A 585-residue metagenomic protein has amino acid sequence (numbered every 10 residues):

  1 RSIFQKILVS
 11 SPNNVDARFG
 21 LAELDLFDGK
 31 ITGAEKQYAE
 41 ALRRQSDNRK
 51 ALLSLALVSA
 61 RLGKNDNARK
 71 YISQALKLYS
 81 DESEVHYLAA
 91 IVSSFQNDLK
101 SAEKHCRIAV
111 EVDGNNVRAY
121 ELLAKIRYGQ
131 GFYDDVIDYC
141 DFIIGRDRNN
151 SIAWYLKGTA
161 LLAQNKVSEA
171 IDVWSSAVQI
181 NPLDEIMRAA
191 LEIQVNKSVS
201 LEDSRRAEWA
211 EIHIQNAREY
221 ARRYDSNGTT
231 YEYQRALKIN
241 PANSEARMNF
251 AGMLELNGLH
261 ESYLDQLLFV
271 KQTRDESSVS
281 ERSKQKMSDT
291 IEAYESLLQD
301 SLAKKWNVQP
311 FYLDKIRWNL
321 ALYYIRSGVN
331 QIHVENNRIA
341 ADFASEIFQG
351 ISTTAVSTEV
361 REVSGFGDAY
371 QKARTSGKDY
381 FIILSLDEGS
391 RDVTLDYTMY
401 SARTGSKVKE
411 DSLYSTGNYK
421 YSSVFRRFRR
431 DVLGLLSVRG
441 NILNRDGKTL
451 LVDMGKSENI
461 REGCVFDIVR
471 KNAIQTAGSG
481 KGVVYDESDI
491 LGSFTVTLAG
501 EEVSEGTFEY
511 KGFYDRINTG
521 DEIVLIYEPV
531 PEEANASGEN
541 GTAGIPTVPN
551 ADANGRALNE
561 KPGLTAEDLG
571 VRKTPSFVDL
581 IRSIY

Functional and structural regions predicted by a protein language model:
R1-K6, F27-E40, R61-Q74, F95-I108 (+5 more regions): Structural signature of tandem alpha-helical TPR/SEL1-like repeats, specifically the intra-repeat loop/turn
N13, D47, D81, N115 (+6 more regions): Short coil loop/turn residues that delineate tetratricopeptide repeat
G20, S54, L88, L122 (+5 more regions): Canonical tetratricopeptide repeat
S73, K104, D141, L156 (+5 more regions): Surface-exposed, polar/charged interaction patches used for macromolecular assembly or partner binding
